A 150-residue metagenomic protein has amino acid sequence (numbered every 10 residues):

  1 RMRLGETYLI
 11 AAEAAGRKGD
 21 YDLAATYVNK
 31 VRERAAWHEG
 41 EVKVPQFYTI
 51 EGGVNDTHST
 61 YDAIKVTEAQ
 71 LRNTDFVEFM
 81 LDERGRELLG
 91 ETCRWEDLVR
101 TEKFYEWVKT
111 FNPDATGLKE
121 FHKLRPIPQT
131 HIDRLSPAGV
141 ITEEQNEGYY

Functional and structural regions predicted by a protein language model:
R1, R32, P45-Y150: Long, intrinsically disordered, low-complexity segments
R1-R34, V77-E87: Extended, hydrophobic/aromatic-rich amphipathic alpha-helical segments that build helical scaffolds
L23, G40, L89-T92: Acidic/polar loop patches that form or flank catalytic/metal-binding clefts of enzymes that bind anionic ligands
W37-K43: Boundary/linker segments of alpha-helical solenoid repeat arrays
